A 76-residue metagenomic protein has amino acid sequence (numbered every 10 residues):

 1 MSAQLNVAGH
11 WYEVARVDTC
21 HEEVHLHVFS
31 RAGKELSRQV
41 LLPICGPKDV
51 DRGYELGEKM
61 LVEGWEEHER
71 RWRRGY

Functional and structural regions predicted by a protein language model:
S2-Q39: A short, structured beta-strand/loop element
G33-Y76: Acidic, low-complexity intrinsically disordered segments
